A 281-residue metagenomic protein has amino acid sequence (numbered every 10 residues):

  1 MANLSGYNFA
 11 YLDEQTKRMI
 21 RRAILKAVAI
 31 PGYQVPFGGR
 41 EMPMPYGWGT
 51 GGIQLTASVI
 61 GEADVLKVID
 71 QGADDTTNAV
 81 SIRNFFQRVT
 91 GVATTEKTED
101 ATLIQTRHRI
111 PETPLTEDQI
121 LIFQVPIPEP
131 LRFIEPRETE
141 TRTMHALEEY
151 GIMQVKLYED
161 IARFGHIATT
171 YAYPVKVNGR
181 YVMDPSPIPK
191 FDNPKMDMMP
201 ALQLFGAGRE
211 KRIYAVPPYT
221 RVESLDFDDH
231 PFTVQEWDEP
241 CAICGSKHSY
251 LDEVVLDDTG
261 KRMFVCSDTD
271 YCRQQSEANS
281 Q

Functional and structural regions predicted by a protein language model:
M1-V182: General detector of N-terminal leader/presequence modules that precede the first folded domain
K176, P185-P217: A boundary/linker detector
P217-P231, S249-L251: Short Cys/His-rich Zn2+-coordinating modules
C241-G245, C266: Short cysteine-rich clusters marking metal-coordination/redox-active sites
Y250-V254, Q274-E277: Short Cys/His-rich "knuckle" micro-motifs
E253-M263: Short linker/helix segments within small regulatory modules
S267-Q281: Short metal-binding segments enriched for Cys and/or His
